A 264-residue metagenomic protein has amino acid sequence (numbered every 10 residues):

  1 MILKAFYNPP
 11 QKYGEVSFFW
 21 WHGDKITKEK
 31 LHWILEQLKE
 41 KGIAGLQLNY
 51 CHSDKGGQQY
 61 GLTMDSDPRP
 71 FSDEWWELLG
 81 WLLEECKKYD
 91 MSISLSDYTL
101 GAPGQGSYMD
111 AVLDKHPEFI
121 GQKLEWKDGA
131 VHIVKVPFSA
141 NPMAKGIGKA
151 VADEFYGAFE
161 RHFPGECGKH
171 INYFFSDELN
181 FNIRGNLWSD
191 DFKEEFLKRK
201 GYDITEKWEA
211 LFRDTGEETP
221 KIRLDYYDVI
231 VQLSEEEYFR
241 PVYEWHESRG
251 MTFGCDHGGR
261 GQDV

Functional and structural regions predicted by a protein language model:
M1-Y7, G14, I26-W33, Q37-G45 (+2 more regions): Mature extracytoplasmic enzyme cores
H22, N49-C51, S94-S96, D177 (+1 more regions): Generic beta-strand/beta-sheet core signal
N49-D67: Glycine-rich, proline-tolerant flexible connector loops at the mouths of alpha/beta enzymes
K55-G56, P103, I183, D263: Generic structural signal for helix capping and beta-alpha/helix-loop junctions
G61-L62, M109-D110, H257-G258: Short amphipathic alpha-helical patches
W126, Q262-V264: Short, intrinsically disordered, charge-balanced linker/junction segments flanking boundaries in proteins
E160, I230-H257: Conserved, well-ordered alpha-helix/loop/beta-strand core segments that scaffold catalytic motifs
